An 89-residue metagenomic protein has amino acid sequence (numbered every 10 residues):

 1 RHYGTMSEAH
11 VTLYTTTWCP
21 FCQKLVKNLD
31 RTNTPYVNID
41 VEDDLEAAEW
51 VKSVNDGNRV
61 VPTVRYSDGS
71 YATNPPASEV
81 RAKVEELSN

Functional and structural regions predicted by a protein language model:
R1-T5: Short, Lys/Arg-enriched N-terminal segments with co-localized hydrophobic residues within the first ~10-30 amino acids
M6-P35: Local sequence-structure signature of Cys/Sec-based thiol-disulfide redox active-site neighborhoods
P20-F21, L45-E46, R59, E79: Short alpha-helical
T34-A48: Thiol-based oxidoreductase modules, predominantly thioredoxin-like and allied folds used for disulfide exchange
N55-V64: Structural micro-motif
Y66-N89: Non-catalytic, surface beta->alpha helical segment in thiol-disulfide oxidoreductase systems
